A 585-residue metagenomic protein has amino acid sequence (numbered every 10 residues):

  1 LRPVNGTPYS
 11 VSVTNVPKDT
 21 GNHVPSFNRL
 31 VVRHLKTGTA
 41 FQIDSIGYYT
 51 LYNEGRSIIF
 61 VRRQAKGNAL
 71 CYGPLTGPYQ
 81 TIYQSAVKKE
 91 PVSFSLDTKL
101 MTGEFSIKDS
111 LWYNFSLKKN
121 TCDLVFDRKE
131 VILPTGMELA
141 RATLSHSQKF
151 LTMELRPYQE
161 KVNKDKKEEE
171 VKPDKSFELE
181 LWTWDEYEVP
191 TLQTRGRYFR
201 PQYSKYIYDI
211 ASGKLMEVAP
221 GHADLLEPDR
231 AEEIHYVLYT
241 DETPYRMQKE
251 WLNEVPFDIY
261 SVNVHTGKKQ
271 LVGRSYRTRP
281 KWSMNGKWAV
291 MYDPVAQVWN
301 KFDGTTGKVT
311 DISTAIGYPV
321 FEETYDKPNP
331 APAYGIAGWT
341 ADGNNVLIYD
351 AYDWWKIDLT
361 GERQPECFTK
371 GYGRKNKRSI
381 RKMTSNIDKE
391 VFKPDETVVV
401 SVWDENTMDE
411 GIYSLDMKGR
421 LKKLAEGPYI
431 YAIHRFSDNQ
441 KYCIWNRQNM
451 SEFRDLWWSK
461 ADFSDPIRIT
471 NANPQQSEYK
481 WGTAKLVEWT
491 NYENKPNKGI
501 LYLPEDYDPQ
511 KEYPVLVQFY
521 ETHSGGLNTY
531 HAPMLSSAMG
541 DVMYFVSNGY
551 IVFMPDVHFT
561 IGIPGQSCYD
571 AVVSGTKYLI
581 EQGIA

Functional and structural regions predicted by a protein language model:
L1, G6-P8, T14-C71, T76-S93 (+5 more regions): Asp-box/WD-like beta-propeller blade repeats and closely related beta-sheet repeat scaffolds
L1-R2, I43-L51, Q84-P91, R128-M137 (+6 more regions): Short coil/turn segments at the loop-to-beta-strand junctions that recur within blades of beta-propeller repeat folds
L1-S10, Y49-I58, V92-M101, R141-E154 (+7 more regions): Blade-terminus and WD-like Trp-Asp/Gly-His loop motifs, strongest in beta-propeller folds
P8-H23, R56-R63, K99-S106, K149-E154 (+7 more regions): Short beta-strand elements that form the blades of beta-propeller/WD-repeat-like and other beta-sheet-rich scaffold
S12-V31, G38, L111, N120 (+10 more regions): Predominantly five- to eight-bladed beta-propeller fold
N28-L35, Y72-L75, W112-N120, Y203-I210 (+5 more regions): Beta-propeller blade signature
T37-Q42, P78-Q84, R128-I132, K214-A219 (+4 more regions): A short beta-strand motif characteristic of beta-propeller blades
A432-A585: Serine-hydrolase catalytic core recognition
